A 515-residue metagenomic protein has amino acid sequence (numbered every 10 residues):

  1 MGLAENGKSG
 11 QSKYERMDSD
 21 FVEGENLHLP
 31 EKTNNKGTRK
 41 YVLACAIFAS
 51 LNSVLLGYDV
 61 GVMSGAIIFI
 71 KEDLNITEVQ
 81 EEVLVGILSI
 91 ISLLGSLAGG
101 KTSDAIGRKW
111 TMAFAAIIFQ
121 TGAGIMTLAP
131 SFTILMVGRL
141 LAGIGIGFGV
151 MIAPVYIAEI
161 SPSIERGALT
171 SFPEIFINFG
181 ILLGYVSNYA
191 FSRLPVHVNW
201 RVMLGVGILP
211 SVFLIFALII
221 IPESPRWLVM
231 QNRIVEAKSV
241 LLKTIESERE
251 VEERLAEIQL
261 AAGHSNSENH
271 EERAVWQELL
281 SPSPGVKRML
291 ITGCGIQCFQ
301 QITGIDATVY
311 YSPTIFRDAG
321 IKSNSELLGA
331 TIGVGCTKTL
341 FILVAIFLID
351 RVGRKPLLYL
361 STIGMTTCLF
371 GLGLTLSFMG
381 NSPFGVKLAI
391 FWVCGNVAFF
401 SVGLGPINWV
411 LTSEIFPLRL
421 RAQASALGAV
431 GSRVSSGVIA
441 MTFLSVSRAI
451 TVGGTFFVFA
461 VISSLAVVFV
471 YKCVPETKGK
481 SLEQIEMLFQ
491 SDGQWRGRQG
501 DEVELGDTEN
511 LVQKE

Functional and structural regions predicted by a protein language model:
G2-E246, E253-A256, A262-E515: Alpha-helical transmembrane bundle of multi-pass membrane proteins
